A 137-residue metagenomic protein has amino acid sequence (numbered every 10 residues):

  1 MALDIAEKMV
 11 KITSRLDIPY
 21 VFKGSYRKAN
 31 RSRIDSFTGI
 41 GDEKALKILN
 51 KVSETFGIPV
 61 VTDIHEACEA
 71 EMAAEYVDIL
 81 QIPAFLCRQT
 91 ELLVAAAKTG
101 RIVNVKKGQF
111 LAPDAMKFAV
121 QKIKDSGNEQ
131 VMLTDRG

Functional and structural regions predicted by a protein language model:
M1-D4, S36-K44, A84, L111 (+1 more regions): Alpha-helix N-cap and loop-to-helix initiation/capping positions
A2-P19, K117, Q121: Short amphipathic alpha-helices and their capping/turn segments at secondary-structure boundaries
V10-S14, L49-E54, A97, V120-K124: Surface-exposed amphipathic alpha-helices with a cationic face
L16-I18, F56-I58, Y76, T99-R101 (+1 more regions): Short coil/turn connectors at secondary-structure junctions
L16-V21, T38-G39, K124-S126: Short, composition-biased local secondary-structure segments
Y20-G24, V60-T62, L80-I82, V103-K107 (+1 more regions): Hydrophobic faces of well-ordered beta-strands that scaffold small-molecule active sites in alpha/beta enzyme cores
G24-Q81, R88-L92: N-terminal active-site wall of soluble small-molecule enzyme domains
K28, S32, L86-G137: Conserved anion-binding
